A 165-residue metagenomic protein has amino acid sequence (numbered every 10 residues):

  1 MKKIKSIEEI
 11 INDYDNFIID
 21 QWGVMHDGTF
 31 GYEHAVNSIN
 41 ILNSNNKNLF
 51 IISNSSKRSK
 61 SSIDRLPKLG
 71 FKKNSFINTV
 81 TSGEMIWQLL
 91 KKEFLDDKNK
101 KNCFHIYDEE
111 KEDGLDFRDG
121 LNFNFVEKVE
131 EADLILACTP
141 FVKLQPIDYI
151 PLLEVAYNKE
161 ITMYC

Functional and structural regions predicted by a protein language model:
M1-C165: HAD-like aspartate-dependent phosphatase fold
